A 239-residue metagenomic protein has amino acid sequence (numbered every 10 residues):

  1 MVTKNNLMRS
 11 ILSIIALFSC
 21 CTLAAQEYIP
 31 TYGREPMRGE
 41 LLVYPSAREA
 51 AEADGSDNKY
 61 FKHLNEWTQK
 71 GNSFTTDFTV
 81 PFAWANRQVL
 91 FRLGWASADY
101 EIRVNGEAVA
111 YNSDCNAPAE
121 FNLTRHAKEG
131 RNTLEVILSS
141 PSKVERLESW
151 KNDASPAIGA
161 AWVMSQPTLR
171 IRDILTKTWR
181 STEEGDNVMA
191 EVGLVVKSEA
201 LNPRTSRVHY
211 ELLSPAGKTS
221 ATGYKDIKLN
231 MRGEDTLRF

Functional and structural regions predicted by a protein language model:
M1-E27: Bacterial Sec-dependent N-terminal signal peptides
Q26-T68: Hydrophobic alpha-helical membrane-insertion signals
E27-L42, K70-D173, S198-E199: Accessory beta-strand-rich segments of carbohydrate-active enzymes
A47, G106-A108, P167, S214-K218: Solvent-exposed strand-loop boundary residues in beta-sheet-rich modules
E66, Y111, T222-Y224: Residue-level detector of high-confidence beta-strand sites
G71, E129-G130, G185-N187, N230-E234: Solvent-exposed, conformationally flexible loop/turn segments
I102-V104, N187-L229, D235-F239: Beta-strand-rich binding/interaction modules
T178-V188: Short, solvent-exposed loop/linker segments at the N-terminal edge of repeated beta-sheet extracellular domains
